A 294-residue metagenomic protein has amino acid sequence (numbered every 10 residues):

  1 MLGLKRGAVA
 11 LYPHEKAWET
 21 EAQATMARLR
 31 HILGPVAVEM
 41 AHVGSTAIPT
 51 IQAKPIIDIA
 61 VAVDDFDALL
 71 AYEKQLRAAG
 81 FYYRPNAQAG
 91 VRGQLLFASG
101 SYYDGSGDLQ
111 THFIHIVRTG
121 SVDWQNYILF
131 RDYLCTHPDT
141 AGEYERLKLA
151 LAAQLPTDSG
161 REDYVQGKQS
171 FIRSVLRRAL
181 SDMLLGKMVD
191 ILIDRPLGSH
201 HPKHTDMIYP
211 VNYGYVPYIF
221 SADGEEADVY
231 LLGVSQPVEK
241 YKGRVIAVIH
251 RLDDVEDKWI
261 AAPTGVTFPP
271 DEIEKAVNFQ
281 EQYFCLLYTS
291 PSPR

Functional and structural regions predicted by a protein language model:
M1-A41, R173, R177, S181-D182: Helical scaffold of the NTase/Pol beta-like nucleotidyltransferase catalytic core
R28-L70: Active-site nucleotide-donor binding segment shared across nucleotidyl transfer reactions
Y72-A79: Short amphipathic alpha-helices in soluble, non-transmembrane regions that often serve as interface/regulatory elements
F81-G120: Conserved catalytic core of two-metal-ion nucleotidyltransferases
I116, G120-D182: Catalytic cores of NTP-dependent nucleotidyl/adenyl transfer enzymes across multiple folds
N212-Y218, D223-L232: Compact, glycine-rich, soluble single-domain proteins
R244-F284: Helix-rich interaction surfaces within compact, conserved domain-sized segments that mediate assembly or partner
Y288-R294: Conserved small/polar residues in nucleotide/adenosyl-binding loops
